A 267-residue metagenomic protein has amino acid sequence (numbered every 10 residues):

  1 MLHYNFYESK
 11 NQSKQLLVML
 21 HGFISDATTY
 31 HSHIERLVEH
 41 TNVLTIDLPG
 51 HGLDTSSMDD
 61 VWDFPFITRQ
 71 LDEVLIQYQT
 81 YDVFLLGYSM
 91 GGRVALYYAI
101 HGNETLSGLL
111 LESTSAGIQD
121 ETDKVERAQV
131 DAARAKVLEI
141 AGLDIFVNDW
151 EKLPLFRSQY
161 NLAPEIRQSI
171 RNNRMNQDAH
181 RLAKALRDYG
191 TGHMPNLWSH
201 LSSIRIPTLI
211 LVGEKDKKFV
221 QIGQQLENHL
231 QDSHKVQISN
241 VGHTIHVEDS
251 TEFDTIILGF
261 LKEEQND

Functional and structural regions predicted by a protein language model:
N5-S56: Conserved HGGG/HGGXW glycine-rich cap/lid loop of the alpha/beta-hydrolase fold
S32, L44-L86, T255: Active-site loop/oxyanion-hole signature of alpha/beta-hydrolase fold enzymes
G87-G91, A95: Gly/Ala-rich beta-loop-alpha elbow adjacent to hydrolase catalytic centers
I100, G108-E139: Flexible "cap/lid" loop of the alpha/beta hydrolase fold
T122-V125, I140-H200: Conserved alpha/beta-hydrolase catalytic His-Asp/Glu region
I204, I210-V212: Short beta-strand/loop motif that positions the catalytic acidic residue of the alpha/beta-hydrolase fold
K217-I222: Conserved alpha/beta-hydrolase "acid-adjacent" motif
V241-S250, D254: Catalytic histidine-centered segment of alpha/beta-hydrolase-like enzymes
